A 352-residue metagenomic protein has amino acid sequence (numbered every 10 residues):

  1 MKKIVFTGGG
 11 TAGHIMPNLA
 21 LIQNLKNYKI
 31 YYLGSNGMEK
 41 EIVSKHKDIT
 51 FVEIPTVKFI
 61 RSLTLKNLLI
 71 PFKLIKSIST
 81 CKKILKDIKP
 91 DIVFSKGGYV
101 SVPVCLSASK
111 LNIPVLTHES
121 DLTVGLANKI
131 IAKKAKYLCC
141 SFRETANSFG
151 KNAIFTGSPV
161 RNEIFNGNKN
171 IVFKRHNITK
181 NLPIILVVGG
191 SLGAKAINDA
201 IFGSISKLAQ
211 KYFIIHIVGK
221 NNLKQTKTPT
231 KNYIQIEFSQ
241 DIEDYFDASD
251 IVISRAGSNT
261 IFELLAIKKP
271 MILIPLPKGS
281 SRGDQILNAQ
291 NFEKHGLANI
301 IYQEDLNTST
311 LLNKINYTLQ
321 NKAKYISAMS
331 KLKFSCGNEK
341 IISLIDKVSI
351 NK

Functional and structural regions predicted by a protein language model:
K3, S109-N170, I178: Active-site-proximal region of nucleotide-activated glycan assembly enzymes, centered on histidine/acidic-rich loops
K3-G9, Y28-K73, G189, E304: Conserved nucleotide-sugar phosphate-binding/catalytic loop shared by glycosyltransferases and other
K40-K47, F165-K174, I178-V252, I286-Q290 (+1 more regions): Donor-nucleotide binding loops and adjacent catalytic segments primarily of GT-B fold Leloir glycosyltransferases
L63-I92, K110: An amphipathic, basic-hydrophobic alpha-helix
P90-I92, D247-F262, K269-P270: Acidic donor-binding loop of glycosyltransferase active sites
H295-Y302, L306-A323: C-terminal "capping" alpha-helix adjacent to the active site of nucleotide-linked donor transferases in cell-envelope
Y317, S335-K352: C-terminal alpha-helical cap of glycosyltransferases
A323-S335: A short, well-ordered alpha-helix in the C-terminal region of glycosyltransferases
